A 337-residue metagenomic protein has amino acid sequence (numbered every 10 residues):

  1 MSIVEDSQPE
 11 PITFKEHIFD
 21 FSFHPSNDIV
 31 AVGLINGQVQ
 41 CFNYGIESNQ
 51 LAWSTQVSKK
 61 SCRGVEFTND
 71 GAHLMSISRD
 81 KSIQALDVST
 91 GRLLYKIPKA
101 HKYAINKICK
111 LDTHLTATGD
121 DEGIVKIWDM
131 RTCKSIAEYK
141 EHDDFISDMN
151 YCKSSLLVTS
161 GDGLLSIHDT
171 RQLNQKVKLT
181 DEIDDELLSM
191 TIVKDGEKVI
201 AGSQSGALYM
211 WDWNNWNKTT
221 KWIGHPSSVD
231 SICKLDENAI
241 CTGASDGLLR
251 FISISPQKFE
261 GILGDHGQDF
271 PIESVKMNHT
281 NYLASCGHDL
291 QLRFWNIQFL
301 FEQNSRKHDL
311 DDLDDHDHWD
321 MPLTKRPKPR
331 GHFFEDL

Functional and structural regions predicted by a protein language model:
M1-I3, T220-K221, P226-D230, G247-L248 (+1 more regions): Terminal intrinsically disordered, low-complexity extensions flanking WD-repeat/beta-propeller proteins
Q8-T13, L51-V57, L93-A100, S135-E141 (+4 more regions): Short C-terminal beta-strands that terminate individual repeats in beta-propeller domains, predominantly WD40 blades
E10-G37: Beta-strand-rich domains and repeat architectures in extracellular enzymes and scaffolds, especially beta-propellers
E16-F23, K59-F67, K102-K110, D144-Y151 (+3 more regions): Canonical WD40 repeat/beta-propeller blade segments in eukaryotic WD-repeat proteins
N27, G71, T113, K153 (+3 more regions): Conserved loop/turn motif of beta-propeller repeat scaffolds
V30, L74, T116, L156-L157 (+3 more regions): Hydrophobic beta-strand positions that form the internal "hydrophobic ladder" of WD40/Gbeta-like beta-propeller blades
G33-N36, I77-D80, T118-E122, T159-D162 (+3 more regions): Conserved strand-to-loop turn within each blade of WD40 beta-propeller repeats
V39-N43, I83-D87, V125-D129, L165-D169 (+3 more regions): WD40-repeat beta-propellers
